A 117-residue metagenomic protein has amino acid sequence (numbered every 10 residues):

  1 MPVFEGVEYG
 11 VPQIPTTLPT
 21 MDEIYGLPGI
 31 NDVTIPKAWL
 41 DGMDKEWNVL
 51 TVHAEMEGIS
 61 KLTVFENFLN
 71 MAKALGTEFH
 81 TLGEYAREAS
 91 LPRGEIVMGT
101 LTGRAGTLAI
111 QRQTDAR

Functional and structural regions predicted by a protein language model:
M1-E46, R93-L101, A105, Q111-A116: Active-site-adjacent pocket scaffolds in enzyme catalytic domains
M43-R117: C-terminal domain-boundary segment and adjacent tail
